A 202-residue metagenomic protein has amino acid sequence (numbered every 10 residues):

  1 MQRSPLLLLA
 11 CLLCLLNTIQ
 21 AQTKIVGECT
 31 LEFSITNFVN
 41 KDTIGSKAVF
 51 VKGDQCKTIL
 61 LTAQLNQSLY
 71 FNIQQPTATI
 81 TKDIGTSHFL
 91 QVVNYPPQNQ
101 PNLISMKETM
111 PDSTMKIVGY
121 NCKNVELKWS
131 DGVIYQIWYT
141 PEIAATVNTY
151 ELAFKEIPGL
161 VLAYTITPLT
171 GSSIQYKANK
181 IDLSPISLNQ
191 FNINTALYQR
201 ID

Functional and structural regions predicted by a protein language model:
M1-V26: Bacterial Sec-dependent N-terminal signal peptides
T23-D202: Extended soluble regions of mature proteins
